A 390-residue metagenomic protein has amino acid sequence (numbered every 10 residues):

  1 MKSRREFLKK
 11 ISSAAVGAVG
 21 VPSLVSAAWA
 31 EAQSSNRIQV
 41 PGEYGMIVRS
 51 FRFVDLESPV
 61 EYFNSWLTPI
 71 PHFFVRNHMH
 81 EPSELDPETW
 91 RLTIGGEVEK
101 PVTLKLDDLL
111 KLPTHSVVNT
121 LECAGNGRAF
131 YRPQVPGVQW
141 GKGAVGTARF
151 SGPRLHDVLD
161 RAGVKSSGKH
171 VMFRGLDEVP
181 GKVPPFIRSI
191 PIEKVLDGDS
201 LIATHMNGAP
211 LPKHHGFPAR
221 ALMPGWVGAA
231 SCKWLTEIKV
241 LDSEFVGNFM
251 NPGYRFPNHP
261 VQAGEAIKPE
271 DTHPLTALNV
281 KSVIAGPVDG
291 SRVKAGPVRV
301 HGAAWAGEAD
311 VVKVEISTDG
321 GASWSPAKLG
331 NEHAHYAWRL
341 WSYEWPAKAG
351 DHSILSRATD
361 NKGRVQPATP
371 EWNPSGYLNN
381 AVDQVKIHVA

Functional and structural regions predicted by a protein language model:
M1-S3: Secretory targeting signals
E6-W29: N-terminal export signals
E31-A390: Structured, non-membrane catalytic/scaffold regions adjacent to prosthetic-group chemistry
